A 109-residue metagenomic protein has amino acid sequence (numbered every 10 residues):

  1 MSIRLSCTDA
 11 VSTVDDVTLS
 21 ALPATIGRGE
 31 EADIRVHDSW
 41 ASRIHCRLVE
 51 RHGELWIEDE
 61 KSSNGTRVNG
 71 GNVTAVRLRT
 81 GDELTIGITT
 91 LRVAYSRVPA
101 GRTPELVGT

Functional and structural regions predicted by a protein language model:
M1-R4, T8, I88-T109: Regulatory inter-domain linker segments that are low-complexity and enriched for serine/threonine/proline
S2-S6, T13-I88: Forkhead-associated
